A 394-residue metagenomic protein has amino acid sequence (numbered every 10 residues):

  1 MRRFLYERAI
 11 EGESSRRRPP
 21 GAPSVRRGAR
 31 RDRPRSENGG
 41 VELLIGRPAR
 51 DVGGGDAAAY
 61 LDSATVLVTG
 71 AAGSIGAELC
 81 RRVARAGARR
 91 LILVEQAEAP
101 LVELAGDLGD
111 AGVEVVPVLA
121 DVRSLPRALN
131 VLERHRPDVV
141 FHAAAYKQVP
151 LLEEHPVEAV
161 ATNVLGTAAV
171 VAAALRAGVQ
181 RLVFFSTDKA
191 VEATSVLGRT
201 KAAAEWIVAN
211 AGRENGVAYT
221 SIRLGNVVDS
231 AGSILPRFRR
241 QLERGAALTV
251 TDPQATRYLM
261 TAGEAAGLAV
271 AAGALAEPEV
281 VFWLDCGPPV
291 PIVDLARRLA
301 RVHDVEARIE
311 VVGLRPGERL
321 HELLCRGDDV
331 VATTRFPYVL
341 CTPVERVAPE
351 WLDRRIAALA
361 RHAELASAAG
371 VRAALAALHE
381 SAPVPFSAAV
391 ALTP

Functional and structural regions predicted by a protein language model:
R2, Y6-E13, R17-D138: N-terminal Rossmann/SDR dinucleotide-binding element
R17-R18, V25, E205-W206, N210-P394: Strand-loop microenvironment adjacent to phosphate/nucleotide-handling motifs in alpha/beta enzyme folds
P20, R30, H142, Y146-E205 (+1 more regions): Conserved Rossmann-fold NAD(P)-dependent oxidoreductase catalytic core, especially the SDR/UDP-sugar
T69, V94, V140-A144, L182-T187 (+1 more regions): SDR active-site strand-loop-helix element
R89-L91, E114, Q180-R181, A218 (+1 more regions): Residues at the starts of beta-strands that form the adenosine-phosphate
P117, A159, Y219-I222: Hydrophobic/aromatic anchor residues within beta-strands of the central parallel beta-sheet of Rossmann-like
V118-L119, A161, V311: Conserved residues in the N-terminal Rossmann fold of short-chain dehydrogenase/reductase
